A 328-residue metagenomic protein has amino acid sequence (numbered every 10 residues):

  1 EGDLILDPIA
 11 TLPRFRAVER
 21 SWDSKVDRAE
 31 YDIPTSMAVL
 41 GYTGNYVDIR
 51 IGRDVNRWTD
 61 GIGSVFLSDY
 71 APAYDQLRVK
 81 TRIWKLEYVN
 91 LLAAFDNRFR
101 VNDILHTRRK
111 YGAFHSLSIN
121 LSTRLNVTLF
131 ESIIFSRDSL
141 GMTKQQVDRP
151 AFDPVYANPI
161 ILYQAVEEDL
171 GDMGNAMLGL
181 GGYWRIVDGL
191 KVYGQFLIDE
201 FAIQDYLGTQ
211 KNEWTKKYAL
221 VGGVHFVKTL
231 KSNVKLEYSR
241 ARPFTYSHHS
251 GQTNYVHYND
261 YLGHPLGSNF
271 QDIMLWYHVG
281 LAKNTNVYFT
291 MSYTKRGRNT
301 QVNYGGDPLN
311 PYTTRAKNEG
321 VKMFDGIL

Functional and structural regions predicted by a protein language model:
E1-N126, R137-S139, T209-Y218, G222-H248 (+1 more regions): Outer-membrane beta-barrel channel domains
I33, L125-I133, D138-L328: Exposed, low-structure sequence patches enriched in small/polar residues
